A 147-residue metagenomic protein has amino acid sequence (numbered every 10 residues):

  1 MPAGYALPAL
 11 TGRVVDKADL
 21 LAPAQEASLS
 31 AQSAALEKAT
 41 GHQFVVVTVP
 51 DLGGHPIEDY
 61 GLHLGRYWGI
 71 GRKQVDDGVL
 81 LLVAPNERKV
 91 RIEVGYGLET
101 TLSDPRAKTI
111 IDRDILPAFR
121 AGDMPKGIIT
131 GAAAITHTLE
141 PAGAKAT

Functional and structural regions predicted by a protein language model:
M1-T147: A structural boundary signal for the start of the first folded domain, especially the loop/turn and N-capping region
